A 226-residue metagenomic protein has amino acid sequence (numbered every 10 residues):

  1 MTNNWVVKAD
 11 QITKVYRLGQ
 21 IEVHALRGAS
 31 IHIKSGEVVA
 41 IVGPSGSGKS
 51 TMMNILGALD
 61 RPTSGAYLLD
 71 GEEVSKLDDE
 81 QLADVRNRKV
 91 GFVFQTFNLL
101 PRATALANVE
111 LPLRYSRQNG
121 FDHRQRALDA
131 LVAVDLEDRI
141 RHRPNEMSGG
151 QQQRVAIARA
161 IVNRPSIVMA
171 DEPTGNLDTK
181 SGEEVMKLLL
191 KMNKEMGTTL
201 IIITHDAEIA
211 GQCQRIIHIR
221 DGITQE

Functional and structural regions predicted by a protein language model:
M1-T2: Short, Lys/Arg-enriched, disordered terminal segments
W5-I219: ABC family nucleotide-binding domain
D221-E226: Conserved switch/coupling elements of ABC/ABC-like ATPase nucleotide-binding domains
